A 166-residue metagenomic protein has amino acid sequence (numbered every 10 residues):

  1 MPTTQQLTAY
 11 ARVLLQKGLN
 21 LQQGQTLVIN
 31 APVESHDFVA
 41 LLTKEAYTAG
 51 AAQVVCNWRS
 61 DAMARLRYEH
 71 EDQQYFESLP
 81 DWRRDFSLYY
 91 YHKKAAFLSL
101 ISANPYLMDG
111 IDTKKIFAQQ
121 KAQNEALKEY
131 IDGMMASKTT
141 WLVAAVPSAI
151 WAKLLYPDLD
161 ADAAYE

Functional and structural regions predicted by a protein language model:
M1-E166: Active-site bordering "gate/hinge" segments that shape substrate access to catalytic or cofactor-binding pockets
